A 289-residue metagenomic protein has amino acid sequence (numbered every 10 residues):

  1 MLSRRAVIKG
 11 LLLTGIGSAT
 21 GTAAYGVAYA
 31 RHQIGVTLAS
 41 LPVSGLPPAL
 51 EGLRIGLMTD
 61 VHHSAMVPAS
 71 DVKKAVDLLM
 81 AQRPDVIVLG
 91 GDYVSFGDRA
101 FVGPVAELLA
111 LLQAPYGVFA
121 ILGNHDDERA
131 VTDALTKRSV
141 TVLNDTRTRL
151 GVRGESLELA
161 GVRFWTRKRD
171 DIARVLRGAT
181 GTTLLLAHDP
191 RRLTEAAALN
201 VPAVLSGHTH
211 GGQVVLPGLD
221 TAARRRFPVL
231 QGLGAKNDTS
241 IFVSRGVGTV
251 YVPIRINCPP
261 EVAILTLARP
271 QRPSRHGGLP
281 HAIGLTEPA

Functional and structural regions predicted by a protein language model:
M1, A19-L53, M66-A69, K74-D77: C-terminal segment of N-terminal export signals and the immediately downstream linker at the start of the mature
M1-G15: N-terminal secretory signal peptides and thylakoid transit peptides that target proteins across membranes
T37-S40, P104-D170, V175-R177: Extended active-site neighborhood of metal-dependent phosphoesterases/phosphodiesterases
V43-I55, T148-L159, A235-S240: Beta-strand-turn-beta hairpins that frame and shape the catalytic cleft of phosphate-ester-processing enzymes
G52-H62, S156-F164, L184-A187, S240-R245: Active-site-proximal beta-strand elements of phosphoester/diester hydrolases
L53-D133: Membrane-embedded segments
M58-T59, I87-G91, G117-N124, L143 (+3 more regions): Active-site neighborhood of phospho(di)ester-bond hydrolases with catalytic His/Asp-centered motifs
P190-T266, Q271-P273: Conserved beta-sheet core of the metallophosphoesterase superfamily
